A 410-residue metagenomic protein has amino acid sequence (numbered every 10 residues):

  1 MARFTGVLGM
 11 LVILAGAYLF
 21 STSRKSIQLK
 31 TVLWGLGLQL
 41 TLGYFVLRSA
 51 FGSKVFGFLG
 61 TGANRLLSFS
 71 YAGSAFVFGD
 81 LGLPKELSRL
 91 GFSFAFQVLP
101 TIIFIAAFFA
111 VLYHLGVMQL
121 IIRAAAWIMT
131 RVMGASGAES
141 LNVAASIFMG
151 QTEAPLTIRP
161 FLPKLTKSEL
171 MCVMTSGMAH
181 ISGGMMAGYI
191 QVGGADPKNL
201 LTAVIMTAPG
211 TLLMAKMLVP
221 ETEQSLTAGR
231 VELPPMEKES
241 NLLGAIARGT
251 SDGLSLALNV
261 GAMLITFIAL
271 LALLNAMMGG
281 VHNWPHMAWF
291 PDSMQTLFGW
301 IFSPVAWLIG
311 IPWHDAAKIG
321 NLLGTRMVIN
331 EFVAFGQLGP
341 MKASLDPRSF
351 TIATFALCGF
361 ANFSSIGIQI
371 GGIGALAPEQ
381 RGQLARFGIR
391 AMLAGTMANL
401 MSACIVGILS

Functional and structural regions predicted by a protein language model:
M1-A95, G244-A247, L264-A272, A377-G382 (+1 more regions): N-terminal alpha-helical transmembrane segments of multi-pass membrane transport and channel/translocase proteins
G9-F20, G35-V46, I102-V111, G183-G188 (+5 more regions): Hydrophobic core segments of alpha-helical transmembrane domains in multi-pass membrane transport and ion-translocation
F45-F78, S225-A228, L274-I301, H314-L322: Interfacial/capping segments of alpha-helical transmembrane domains
F69-A135: Hydrophobic alpha-helical hairpins/lids featuring a short glycine-rich hinge
R123-T157, S225-A245, M294-F298, L322 (+1 more regions): Juxtamembrane inter-helical linkers in multi-pass membrane proteins
V132-I190, I319-I405: Alpha-helical membrane segments and immediately flanking helix-loop junctions that form or couple to the substrate/ion
A208-L256: Long, contiguous bundles of hydrophobic transmembrane helices that form the permeation core of multi-pass
S251-K342: Transmembrane helical segments that form the transport core of multi-pass membrane transport proteins
